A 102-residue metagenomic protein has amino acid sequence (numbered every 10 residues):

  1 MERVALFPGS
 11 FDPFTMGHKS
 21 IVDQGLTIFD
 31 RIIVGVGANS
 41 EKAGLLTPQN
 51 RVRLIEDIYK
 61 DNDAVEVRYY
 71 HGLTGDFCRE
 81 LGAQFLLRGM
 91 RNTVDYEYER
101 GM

Functional and structural regions predicted by a protein language model:
M1-M102: Nucleotidyltransferase catalytic core that binds NTPs
